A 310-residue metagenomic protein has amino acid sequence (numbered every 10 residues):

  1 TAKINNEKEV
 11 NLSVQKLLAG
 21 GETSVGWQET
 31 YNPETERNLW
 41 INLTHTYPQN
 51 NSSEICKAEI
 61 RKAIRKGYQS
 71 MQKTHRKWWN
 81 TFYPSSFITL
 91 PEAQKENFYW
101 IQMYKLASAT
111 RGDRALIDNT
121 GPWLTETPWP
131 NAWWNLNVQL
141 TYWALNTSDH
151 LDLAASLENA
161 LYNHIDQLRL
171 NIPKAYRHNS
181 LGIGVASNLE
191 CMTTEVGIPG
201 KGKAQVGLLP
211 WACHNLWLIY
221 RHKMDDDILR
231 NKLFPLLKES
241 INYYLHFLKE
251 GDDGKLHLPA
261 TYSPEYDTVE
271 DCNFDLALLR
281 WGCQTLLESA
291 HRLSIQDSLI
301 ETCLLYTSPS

Functional and structural regions predicted by a protein language model:
T1-A132, L151-A155, L161-L170: Acidic/polar, glycine-enriched structural segments that form the non-catalytic walls/loops of the carbohydrate-binding
F98, N137, H150-L157, L208 (+4 more regions): Stable alpha-helical elements in mature extracytoplasmic
W100-S108, A160-N163, Q167, P235-F247 (+2 more regions): Alpha-helical scaffold segments in carbohydrate-active enzymes
K105-L106, V138-D152, P210, N215-K223: Alpha-helical support elements that line or immediately flank enzyme active sites and cofactor-binding pockets
I117-N131, S180-N231, P235, Y244-T302: The feature captures the catalytic groove of carbohydrate-active enzymes
L140, A144-D149, L153-A160, H164-I172 (+1 more regions): Glycine-rich (often Gly-Gly/Gly-Pro-rich) flexible segments and glycine-rich loop motifs, frequently accented by
E158-L161, I165-T194: Active-site cradle of extracellular carbohydrate-active enzymes
Y306-S310: Conserved small/polar residues in nucleotide/adenosyl-binding loops
